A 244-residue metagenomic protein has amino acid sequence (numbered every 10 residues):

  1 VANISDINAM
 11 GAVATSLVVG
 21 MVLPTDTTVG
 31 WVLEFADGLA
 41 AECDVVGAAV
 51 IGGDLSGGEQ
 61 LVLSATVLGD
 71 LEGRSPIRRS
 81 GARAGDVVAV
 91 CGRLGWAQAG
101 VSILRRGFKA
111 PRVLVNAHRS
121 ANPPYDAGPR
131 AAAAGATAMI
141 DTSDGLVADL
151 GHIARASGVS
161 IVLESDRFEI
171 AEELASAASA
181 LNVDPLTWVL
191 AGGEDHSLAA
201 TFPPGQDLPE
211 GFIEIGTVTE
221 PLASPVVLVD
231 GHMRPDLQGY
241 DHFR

Functional and structural regions predicted by a protein language model:
V1-M10: Active-site cofactor/substrate anionic-group-binding motifs, chiefly glycine- and Lys/Arg-rich phosphate-binding loops
S5, G73-P76, P185: A short, acidic/glycine-rich surface segment
V13-S102: Glycine-rich anion-binding loops of enzyme active sites
T25-A49, S56-L63, A133-A134, M139-R244: Glycine-/charge-enriched secondary-structure boundary and capping motifs
L68-G69, C91, S102-R105, T201-F202 (+1 more regions): Short beta-strand-to-turn element immediately C-terminal to the catalytic PLP-Schiff-base lysine in fold type I
R83-G92, S120-L146: Internal active-site segments that recognize and position negatively charged phosphoryl groups and nucleotide moieties
Q98-R112: Short, compositionally biased
F108-N122: A short, charged helix-loop
